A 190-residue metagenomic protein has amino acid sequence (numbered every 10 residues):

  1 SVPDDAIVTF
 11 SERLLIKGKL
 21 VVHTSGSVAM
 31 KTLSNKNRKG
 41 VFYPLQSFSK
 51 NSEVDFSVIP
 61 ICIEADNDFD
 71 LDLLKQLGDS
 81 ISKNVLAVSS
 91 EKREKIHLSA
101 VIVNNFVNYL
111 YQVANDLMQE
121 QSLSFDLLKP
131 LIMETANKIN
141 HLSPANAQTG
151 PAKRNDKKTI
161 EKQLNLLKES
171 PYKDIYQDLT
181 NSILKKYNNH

Functional and structural regions predicted by a protein language model:
S1-V54: Rossmann-like NAD(P)(H) cofactor-binding subdomain of soluble oxidoreductases
A6-I7, A29, F69-D70, Y109-L110 (+1 more regions): Short phosphate-engaging motifs
G26-V28, Q46, N67, I132-A136 (+1 more regions): Glycine-rich beta-alpha junction loops
R38, E53-I96, V103-N140, P171: Internal alpha-helical scaffold of NAD(P)-dependent oxidoreductase catalytic cores
I96-A100, K186-N188: Short, solvent-exposed polar/charged micro-motifs at secondary-structure junctions
A100-V103, V107, Y176, T180: Amphipathic, non-transmembrane alpha-helical scaffold segments
M133-H190: Interdomain hinge/lid region at the active-site interface of Rossmann-like NAD(P)-dependent oxidoreductases
